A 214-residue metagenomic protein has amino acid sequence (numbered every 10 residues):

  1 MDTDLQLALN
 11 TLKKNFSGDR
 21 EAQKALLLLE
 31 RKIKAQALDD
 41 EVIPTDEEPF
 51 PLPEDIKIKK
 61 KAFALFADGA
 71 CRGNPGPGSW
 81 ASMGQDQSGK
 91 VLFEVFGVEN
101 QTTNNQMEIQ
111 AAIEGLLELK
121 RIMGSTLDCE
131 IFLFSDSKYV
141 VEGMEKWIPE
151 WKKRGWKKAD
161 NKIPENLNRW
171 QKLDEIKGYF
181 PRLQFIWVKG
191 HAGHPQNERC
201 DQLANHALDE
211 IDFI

Functional and structural regions predicted by a protein language model:
M1-E41: Short, low-complexity, charged amphipathic interaction modules
L12, Q196, C200-I214: Charged phosphate-binding loop/patch that engages nucleotide di/tri-phosphates or the phosphate backbone of nucleic
R20, L38-E41, P75, F185 (+1 more regions): Residue-level signal for secondary-structure boundary elements
A35-K59: Intrinsically disordered, low-complexity linkers and terminal tails enriched in Pro/Gly and often acidic or mixed-charge
L38, L92-E94, N100, G124 (+2 more regions): Phosphate-ester processing/binding pockets and catalytic centers
F50-Q106, E114-K120, H206-I214: RNase H-like nuclease fold core
A70-N74, I113-R199, L208: RNase H catalytic domain
